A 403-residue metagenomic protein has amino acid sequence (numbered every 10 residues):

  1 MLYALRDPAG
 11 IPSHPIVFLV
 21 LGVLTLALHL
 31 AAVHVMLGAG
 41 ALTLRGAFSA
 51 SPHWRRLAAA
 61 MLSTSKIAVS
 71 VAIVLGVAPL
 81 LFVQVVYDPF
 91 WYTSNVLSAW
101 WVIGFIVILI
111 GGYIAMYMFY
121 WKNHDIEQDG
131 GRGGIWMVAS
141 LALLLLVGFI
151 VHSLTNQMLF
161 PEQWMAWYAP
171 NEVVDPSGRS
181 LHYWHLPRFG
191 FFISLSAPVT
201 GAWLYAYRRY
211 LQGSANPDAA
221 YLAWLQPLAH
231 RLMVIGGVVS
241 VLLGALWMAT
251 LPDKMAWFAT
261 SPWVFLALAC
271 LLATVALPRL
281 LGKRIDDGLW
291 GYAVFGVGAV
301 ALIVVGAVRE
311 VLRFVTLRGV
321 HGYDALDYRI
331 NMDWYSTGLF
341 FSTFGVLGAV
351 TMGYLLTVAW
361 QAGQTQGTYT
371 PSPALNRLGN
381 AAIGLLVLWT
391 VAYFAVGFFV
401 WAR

Functional and structural regions predicted by a protein language model:
M1-A68, L386, A402: N-terminal signal-anchor module of multipass membrane proteins
P8, H14, P176-S177, R318-T337 (+1 more regions): Short, membrane-exposed interhelical loops at transmembrane-helix boundaries
I16-L30, T93-I106, V173-I193, F258-L266 (+1 more regions): Short aromatic-rich membrane-water interface segments that cap or initiate transmembrane helices in multi-pass membrane
G22-V23, R55-V69, E127-F149, W224-M233 (+2 more regions): Alpha-helical transmembrane segments and their helix-start/interface "positive-inside/aromatic belt" motifs in integral
A32-T43, I103-Y120, G190-R208, L266-G282 (+1 more regions): Hydrophobic cores of alpha-helical transmembrane segments in multi-pass inner/ER membrane proteins, independent
A68-A139, V241-A276, V396-G397: Membrane-interface helix-loop-helix modules in multi-pass inner-membrane proteins
W91-F105, G111-F192: Membrane-interface helix-loop-helix junctions at boundaries between adjacent transmembrane segments
F314, V391-R403: Juxtamembrane boundary at the C-terminal end of a transmembrane helix
